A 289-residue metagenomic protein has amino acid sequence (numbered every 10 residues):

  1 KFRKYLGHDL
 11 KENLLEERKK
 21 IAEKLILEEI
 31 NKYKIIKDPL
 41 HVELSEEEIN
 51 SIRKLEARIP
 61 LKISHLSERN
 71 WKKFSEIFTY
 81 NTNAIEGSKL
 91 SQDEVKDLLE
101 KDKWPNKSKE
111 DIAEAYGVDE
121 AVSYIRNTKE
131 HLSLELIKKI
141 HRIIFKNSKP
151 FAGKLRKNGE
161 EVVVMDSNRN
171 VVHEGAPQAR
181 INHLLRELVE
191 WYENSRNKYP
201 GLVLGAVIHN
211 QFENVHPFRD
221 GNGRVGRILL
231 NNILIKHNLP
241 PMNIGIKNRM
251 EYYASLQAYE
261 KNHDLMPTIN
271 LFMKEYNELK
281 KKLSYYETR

Functional and structural regions predicted by a protein language model:
K1-D220, R224-R289: FIC/Doc superfamily catalytic core
